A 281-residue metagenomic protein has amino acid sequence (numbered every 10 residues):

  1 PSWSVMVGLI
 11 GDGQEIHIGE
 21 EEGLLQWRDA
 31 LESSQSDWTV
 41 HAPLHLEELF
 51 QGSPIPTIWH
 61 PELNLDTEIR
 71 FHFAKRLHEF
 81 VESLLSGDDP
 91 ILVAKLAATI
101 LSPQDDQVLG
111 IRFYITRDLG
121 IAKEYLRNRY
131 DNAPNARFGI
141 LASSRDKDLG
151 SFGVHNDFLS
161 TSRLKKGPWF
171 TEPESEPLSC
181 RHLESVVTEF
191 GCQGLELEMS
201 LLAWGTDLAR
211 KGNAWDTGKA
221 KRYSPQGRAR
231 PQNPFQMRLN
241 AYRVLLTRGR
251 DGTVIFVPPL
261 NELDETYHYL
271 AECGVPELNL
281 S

Functional and structural regions predicted by a protein language model:
S2-V7, C180-L280: C-terminal accessory regions
W3-Q26: Conserved Class I SAM-dependent methyltransferase catalytic core
I10, A142, V257: Short beta-strand/turn micro-motifs composed of small residues that flank or help shape donor/cofactor-binding pockets
E15-E22, W38-T206, N213: Conserved helicase/translocase motor-coupling segment
E21-D29, A122, N233-L239: Well-ordered, non-membrane alpha-helical segments in soluble/globular domains
E22-L31, S53-I55, F152-F158, D264-G274: Short, aromatic/basic amphipathic alpha-helical patches
S33-D37: Secondary-structure transition/capping motifs at alpha-helix termini and the adjoining loop/turn into the next element
